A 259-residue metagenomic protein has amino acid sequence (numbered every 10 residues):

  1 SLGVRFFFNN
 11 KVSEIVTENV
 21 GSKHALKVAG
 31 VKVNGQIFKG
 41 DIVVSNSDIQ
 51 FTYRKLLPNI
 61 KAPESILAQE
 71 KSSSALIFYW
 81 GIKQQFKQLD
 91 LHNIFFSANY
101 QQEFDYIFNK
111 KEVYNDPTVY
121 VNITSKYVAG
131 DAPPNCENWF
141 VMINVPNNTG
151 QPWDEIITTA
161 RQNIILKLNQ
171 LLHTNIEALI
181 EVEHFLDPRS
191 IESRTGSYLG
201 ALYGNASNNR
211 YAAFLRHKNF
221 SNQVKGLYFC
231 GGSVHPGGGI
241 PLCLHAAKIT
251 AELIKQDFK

Functional and structural regions predicted by a protein language model:
V4, N10-A132: Mid-domain catalytic core of redox enzymes that form a hydrophobic substrate pocket/lid adjacent to a catalytic redox
V4-R5, L227: Short, conserved active-site loop motifs that form the nucleotide-linked donor/cofactor pocket
T17, Q256-K259: Active-site-proximal substrate-binding core of FAD-dependent oxidoreductases
V44, W80, V141, I164 (+4 more regions): Hydrophobic, well-ordered secondary-structure elements that form the walls of internal hydrophobic environments
A75, P146-D154, F229-V234: Glycine- and acidic
K83-E192: C-terminal segments that line or cap access tunnels to active or ligand-binding sites in enzymes and enzyme-associated
D116-Y120, T174-P236: A glycine-rich dinucleotide-binding beta-alpha-beta segment and adjacent secondary-structure elements that constitute
G232-I254: A conserved FAD-binding loop/helix module that cradles the flavin
